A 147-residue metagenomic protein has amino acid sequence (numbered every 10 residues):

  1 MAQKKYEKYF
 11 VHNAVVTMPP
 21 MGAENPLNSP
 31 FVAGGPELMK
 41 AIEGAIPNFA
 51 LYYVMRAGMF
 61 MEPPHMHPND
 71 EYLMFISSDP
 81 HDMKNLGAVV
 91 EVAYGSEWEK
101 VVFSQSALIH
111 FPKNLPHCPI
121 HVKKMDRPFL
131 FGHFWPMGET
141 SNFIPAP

Functional and structural regions predicted by a protein language model:
M1-P63: A short, N-terminal "cap"/entry segment at the start of jelly-roll beta-barrel domains of the cupin/DSBH fold
A2-K5, V16-T17, E99, F103-Q105 (+2 more regions): Conserved double-stranded beta-helix
Y53, I76, Y94, H133-F134: Hydrophobic side chains in beta-strands
G58-Y72, P80-G87: A short beta-loop-beta micro-motif enriched in histidine and acidic residues
N69-L73, G87-V89, W98, P116 (+1 more regions): Extracellular structured ligand-interaction cores
F75-S104, N142-P145: A short beta-strand-loop-beta hairpin characteristic of the jelly-roll/cupin
S96, V101-V122: Conserved metal-binding segment of the jelly-roll/cupin
H110, M125-F143: A short hydrophobic beta-strand segment most commonly corresponding to one strand of the jelly-roll/cupin
